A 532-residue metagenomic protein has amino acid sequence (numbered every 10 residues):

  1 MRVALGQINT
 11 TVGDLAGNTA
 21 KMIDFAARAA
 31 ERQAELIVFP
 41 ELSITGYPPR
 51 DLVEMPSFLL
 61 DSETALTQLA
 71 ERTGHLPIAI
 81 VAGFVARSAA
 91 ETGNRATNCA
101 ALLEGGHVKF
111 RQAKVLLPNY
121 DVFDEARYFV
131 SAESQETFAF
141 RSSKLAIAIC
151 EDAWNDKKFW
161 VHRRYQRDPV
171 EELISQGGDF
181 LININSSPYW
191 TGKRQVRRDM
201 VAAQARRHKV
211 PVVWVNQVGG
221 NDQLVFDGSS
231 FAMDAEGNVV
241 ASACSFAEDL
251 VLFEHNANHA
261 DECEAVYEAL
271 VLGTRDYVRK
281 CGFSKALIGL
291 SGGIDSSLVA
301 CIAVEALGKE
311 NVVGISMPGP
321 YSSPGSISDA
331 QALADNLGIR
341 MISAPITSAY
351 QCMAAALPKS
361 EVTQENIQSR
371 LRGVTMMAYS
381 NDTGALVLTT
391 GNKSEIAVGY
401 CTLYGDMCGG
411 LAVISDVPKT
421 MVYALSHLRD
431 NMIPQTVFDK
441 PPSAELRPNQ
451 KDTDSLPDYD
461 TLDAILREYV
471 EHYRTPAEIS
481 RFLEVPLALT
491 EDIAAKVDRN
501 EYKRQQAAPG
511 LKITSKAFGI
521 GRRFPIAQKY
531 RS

Functional and structural regions predicted by a protein language model:
M1-G289, A300-N311, S316, N336 (+1 more regions): Enzyme catalytic cores with a strong preference for nitrogen-chemistry domains
K209, A235, H259-G292, S296-S532: ATP/NTP-dependent adenylation/nucleotidyl-transfer catalytic domains that generate, transfer, or process NMP-activated
